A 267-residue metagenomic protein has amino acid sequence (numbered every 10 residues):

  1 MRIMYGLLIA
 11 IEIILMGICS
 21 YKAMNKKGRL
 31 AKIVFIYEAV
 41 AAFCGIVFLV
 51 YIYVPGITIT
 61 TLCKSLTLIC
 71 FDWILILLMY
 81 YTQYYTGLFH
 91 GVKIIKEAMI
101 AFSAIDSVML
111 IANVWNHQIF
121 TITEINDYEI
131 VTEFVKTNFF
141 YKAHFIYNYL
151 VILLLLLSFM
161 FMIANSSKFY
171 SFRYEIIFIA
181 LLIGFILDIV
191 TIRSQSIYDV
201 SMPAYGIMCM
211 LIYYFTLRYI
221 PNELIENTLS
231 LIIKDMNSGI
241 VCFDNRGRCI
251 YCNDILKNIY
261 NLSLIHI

Functional and structural regions predicted by a protein language model:
M1-I11, L110-S158, I189-S201: Extracellular-loop-to-transmembrane junctions of the mid-late helices
M1-I13, G28-V114, F145-Y149, D199-G206: Individual alpha-helical transmembrane segments in multi-pass integral membrane proteins
R2, F161-L231: Interfacial "cap-and-anchor" motif at the non-cytosolic start of specific transmembrane alpha-helices
I18-K26, Q83-G87, F159-S167, F215-Y219: Structural signal for the C-terminal ends of transmembrane alpha-helices and the immediately following loop
A23-V47, I95-A101, K136-R193: Alpha-helical transmembrane segments of multi-pass integral membrane proteins
N222-L256: Sensory modules in modular signal-transduction proteins
Y260-N261: PAS-family sensory domains
I265-I267: Conserved small/polar residues in nucleotide/adenosyl-binding loops
